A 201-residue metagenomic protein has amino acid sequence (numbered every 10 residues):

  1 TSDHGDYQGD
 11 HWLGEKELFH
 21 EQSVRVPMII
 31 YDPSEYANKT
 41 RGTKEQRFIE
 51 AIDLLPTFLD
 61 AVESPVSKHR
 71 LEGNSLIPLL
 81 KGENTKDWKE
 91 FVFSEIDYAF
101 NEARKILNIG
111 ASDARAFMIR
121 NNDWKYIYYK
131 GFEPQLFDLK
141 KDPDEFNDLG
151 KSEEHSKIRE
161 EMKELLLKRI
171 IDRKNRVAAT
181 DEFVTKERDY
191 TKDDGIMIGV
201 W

Functional and structural regions predicted by a protein language model:
T1-T40, E50: Histidine-centered active-site microenvironments of extracellular/periplasmic hydrolases and transferases
D6-D10, I52-L55, D60-Q135, L139 (+1 more regions): C-terminal cap/loop subdomain of S1 sulfatases and analogous C-terminal strand-loop tails that border
Y7, L18-F19, M28, K44 (+3 more regions): Conserved beta-strand positions that form and line the central face of beta-propeller blades
E15, A37-F48, A61-S67, R115 (+1 more regions): Active-site rim elements
S23, E45-I52, R70, D113 (+1 more regions): Short, solvent-exposed loop/helix junctions and linker helices that flank or host conserved functional motifs
R25, E50-A61, S75, L79 (+3 more regions): Generic recognition of well-ordered alpha-helical segments
D142: Intrinsically disordered, low-complexity polar regions and short flexible loop motifs
L149-W201: Long, internal low-complexity/basic segments
